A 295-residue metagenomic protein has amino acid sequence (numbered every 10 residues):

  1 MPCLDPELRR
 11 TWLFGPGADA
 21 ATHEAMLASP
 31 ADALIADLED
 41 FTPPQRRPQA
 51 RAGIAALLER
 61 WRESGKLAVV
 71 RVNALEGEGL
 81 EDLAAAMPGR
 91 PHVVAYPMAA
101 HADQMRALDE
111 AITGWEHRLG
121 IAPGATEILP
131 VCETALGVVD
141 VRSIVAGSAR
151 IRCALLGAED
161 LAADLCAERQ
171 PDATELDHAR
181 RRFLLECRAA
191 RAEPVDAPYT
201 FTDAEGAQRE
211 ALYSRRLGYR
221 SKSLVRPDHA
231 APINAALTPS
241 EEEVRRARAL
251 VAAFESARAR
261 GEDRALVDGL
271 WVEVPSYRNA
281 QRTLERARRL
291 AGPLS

Functional and structural regions predicted by a protein language model:
M1-S295: Expand to "…catalyze enediolate/carbanion chemistry for C-C bond making/breaking, isomerization, decarboxylation
